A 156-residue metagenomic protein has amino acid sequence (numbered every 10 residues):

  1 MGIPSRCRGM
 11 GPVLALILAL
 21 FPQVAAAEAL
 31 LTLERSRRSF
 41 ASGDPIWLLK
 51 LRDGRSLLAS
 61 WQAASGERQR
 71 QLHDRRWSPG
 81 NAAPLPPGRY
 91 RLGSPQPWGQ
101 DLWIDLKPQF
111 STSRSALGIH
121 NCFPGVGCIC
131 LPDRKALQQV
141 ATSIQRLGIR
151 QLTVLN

Functional and structural regions predicted by a protein language model:
M1, F21-P22: Short, flexible coil/linker elements and helix-boundary hinge sites characteristic of intrinsically disordered
G2-V13: Bacterial N-terminal signal peptides that target proteins for export
P4, A136-Q139: Short amphipathic alpha-helical segments with coiled-coil-like heptad repeat character
S5, H120, V126-C128: Secreted/extracellular small peptides and ectodomain modules produced from precursors
G11-F21: Bacterial N-terminal signal peptides
A25-F123, Q139-R150, V154-N156: Cell wall/extracellular polymer interaction/catalysis modules
G125-D133, L137: Active-site nucleophilic cysteine motif
